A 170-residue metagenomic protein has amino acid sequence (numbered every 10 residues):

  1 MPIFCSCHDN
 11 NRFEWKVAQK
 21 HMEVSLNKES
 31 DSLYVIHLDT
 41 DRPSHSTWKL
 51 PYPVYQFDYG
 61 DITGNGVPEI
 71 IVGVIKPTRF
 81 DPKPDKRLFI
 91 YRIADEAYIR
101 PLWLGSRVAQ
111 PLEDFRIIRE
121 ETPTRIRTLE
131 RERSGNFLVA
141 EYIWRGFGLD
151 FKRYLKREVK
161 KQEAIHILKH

Functional and structural regions predicted by a protein language model:
M1-I3: Bacterial N-terminal signal peptides
C5-H170: Beta-propeller-forming repeat regions
